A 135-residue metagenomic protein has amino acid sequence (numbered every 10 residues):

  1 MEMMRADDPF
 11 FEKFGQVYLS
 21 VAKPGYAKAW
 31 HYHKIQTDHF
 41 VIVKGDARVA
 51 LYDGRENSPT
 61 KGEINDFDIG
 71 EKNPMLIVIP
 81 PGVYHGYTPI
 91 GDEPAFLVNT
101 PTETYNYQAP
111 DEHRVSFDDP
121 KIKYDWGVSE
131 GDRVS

Functional and structural regions predicted by a protein language model:
M1-L76, I90-S135: Non-catalytic, conserved peripheral segments adjacent to functional cores
P74-G86: Conserved SET/PR-domain catalytic core that frames the SAM/AdoMet-binding pocket
